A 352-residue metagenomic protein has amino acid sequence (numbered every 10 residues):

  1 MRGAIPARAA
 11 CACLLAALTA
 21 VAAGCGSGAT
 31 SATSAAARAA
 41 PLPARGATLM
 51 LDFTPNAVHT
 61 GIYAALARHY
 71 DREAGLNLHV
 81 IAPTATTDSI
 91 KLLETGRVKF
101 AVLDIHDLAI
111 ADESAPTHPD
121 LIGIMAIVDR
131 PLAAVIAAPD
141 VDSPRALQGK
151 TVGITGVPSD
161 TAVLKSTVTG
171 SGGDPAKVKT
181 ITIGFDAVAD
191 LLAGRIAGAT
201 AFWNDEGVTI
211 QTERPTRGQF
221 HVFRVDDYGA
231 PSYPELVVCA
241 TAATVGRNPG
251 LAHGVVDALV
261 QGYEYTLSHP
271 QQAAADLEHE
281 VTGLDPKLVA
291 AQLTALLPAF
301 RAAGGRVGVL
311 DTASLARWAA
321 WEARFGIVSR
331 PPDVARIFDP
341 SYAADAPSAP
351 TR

Functional and structural regions predicted by a protein language model:
M1-L14: Bacterial N-terminal signal peptides that target proteins for export
C11-A23: Bacterial N-terminal signal peptides
A22-A35: Bacterial lipoprotein signal-peptidase II cleavage site
S34-G184, V188-A193, A197-N204, F223-V225: Short, glycine-/small- and polar/acidic-enriched structural segments that line small-molecule recognition paths
H106, D186-A189, R195-T282: Pocket-lining segment of extracytoplasmic ligand-binding domains
P175-K179, Q219-H221, T282-T294, S329-R336: Short, surface-exposed acidic
R247-F325: Secondary-structure end/capping motifs
L315-R352: Conserved C-terminal helix/tail region of periplasmic/extracytoplasmic solute-binding proteins
